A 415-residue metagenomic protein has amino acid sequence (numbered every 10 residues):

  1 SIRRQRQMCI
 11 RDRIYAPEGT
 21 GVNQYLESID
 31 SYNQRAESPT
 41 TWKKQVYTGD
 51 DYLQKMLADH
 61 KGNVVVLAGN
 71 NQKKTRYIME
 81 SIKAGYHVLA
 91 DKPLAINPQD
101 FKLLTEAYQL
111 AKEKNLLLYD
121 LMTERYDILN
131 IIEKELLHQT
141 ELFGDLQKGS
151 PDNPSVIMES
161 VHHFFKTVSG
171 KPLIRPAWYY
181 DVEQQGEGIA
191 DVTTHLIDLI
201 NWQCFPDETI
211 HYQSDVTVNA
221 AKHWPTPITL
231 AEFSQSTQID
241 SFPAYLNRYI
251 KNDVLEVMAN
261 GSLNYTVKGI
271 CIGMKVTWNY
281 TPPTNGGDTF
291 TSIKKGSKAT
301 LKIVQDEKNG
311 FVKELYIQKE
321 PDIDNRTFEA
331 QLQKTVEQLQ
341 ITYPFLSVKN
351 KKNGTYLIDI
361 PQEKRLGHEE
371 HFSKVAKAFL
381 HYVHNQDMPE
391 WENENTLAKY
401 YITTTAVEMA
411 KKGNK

Functional and structural regions predicted by a protein language model:
I2-R6, I10: Single conserved hydrophobic/aromatic residue that forms the stacking wall/gate of nucleotide- or nucleobase-binding
R11-E18, K44-G49, V65-A68, L118-M122 (+2 more regions): Extended hydrophobic secondary-structure segments that form protein cores and membrane-embedded regions
R11-S38: NAD(P)-binding Rossmann-fold cofactor-contacting core
T41-L89, P93-L110: Beta-loop-alpha module in the N-terminal Rossmann-like domain of NAD(P)-dependent dehydrogenases, especially those
A84-Y86, E113-L116, I270-M274: A short helix->loop->beta-strand "cap" motif at the edges of active sites that frequently abuts
A95-P172: A contiguous active-site-proximal alpha/beta segment in oxidoreductase catalytic domains
S169-G287: Rossmann-like dinucleotide-binding domain that binds NAD(P)(H)
D191, L196, N201, Q213 (+3 more regions): C-terminal helical cap and adjacent loop that interface with cofactors, partners, or active-site loops
